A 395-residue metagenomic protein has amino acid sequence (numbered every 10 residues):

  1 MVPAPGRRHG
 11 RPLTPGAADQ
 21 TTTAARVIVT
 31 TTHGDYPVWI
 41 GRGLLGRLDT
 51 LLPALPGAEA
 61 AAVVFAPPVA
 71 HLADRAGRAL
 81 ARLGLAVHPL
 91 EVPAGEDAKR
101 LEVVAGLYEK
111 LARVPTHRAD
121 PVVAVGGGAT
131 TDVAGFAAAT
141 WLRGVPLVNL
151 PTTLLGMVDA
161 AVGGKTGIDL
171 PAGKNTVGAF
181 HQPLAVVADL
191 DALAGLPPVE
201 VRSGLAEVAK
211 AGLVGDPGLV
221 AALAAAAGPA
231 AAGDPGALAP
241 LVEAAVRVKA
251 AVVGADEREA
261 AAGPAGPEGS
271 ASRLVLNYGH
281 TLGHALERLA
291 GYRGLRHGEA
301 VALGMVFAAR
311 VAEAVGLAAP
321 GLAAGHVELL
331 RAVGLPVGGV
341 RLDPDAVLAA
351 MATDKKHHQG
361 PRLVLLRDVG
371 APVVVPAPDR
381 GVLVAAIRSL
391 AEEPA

Functional and structural regions predicted by a protein language model:
M1-P12: Compositionally biased, low-complexity flexible segments
P15-P121: ATP/NTP phosphate-donor binding region
A25, A206-A209, L317-A395: C-terminal charged capping/lid subdomain of soluble metabolic enzymes
W39, F136-A231: A glycine/threonine-rich phosphate-anchoring loop and its flanking beta-alpha core in nucleotide/phosphate-binding
L55-P56, P115-H117, T140-L142, D169-L170 (+6 more regions): Solvent-exposed alpha-helices and their adjacent loops that cap or buttress functional pockets in soluble metabolic
A129-F136, M157-V158, H284-A285: Short glycine/serine/threonine-rich phosphate/pyrophosphate-binding segments that cradle anionic phosphate groups
A226-D345: Active-site segments that bind and position negatively charged phosphate/pyrophosphate groups
